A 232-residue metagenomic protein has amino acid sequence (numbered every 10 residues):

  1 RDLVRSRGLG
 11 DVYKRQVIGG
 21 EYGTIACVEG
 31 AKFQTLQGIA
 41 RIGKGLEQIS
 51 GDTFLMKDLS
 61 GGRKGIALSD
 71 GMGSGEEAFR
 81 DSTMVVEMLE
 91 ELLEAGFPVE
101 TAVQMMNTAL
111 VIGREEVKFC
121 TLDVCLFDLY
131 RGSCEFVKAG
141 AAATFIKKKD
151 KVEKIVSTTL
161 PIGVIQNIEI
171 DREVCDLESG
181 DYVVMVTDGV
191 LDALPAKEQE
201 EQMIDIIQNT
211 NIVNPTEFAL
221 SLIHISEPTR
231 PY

Functional and structural regions predicted by a protein language model:
R1, R5, E21-G30, L36-I39 (+4 more regions): Cytosol-facing boundaries of transmembrane alpha helices in integral membrane proteins
D2-Y13, I223-Y232: Single conserved hydrophobic/aromatic residue that forms the stacking wall/gate of nucleotide- or nucleobase-binding
R7, D11, R15-Y22, F79-K149: Catalytic core of PPM/PP2C metal-dependent serine/threonine phosphatase domains
V17-I18, C27-G30, G45-Q48, L55-D58 (+4 more regions): Replace "in large, NTP-powered and nucleic-acid-processing enzymes" with "in large, NTP-powered factors and other
G20-S69, E77: N-terminal entry segment of metal-dependent catalytic domains or homologous docking segments
E47-S60, L122, K154-P195: Acidic loop->beta-strand submotif enriched in PP2C/PPM serine/threonine phosphatases
G73-A95, L177, D181-L222, S226: Active-site-proximal, acidic helix/loop segment immediately C-terminal to a metal-coordinating Asp/Glu
E135-V164, D171-E173, E200, I206-N209: PP2C/PPM-type serine/threonine phosphatase catalytic core, specifically the conserved beta-strand-loop-alpha-helix
